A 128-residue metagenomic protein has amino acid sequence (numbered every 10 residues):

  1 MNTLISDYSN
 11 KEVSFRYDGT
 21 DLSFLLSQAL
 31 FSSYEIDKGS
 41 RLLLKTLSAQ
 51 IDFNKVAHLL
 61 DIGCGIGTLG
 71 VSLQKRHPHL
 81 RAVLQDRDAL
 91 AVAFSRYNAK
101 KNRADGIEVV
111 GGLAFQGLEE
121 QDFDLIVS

Functional and structural regions predicted by a protein language model:
M1-D18, A29-S32: N-terminal auxiliary segments of SAM/dcSAM-dependent transferases
F15, E35, L59-D61: Short glycine- and Lys/Arg-enriched binding-loop motifs that mark or flank ligand-binding interfaces
L22-S27: Short, aliphatic-rich beta-strand segments
Q28-S48: Conserved SAM-binding loop and adjacent beta-strand
L44-E119, V127-S128: Conserved SAM/SAH cofactor-binding pocket of Class I
